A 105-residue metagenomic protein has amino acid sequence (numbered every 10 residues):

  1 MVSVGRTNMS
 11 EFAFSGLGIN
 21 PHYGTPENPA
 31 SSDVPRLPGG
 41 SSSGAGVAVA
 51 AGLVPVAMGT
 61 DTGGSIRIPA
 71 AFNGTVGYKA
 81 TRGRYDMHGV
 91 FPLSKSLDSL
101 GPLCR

Functional and structural regions predicted by a protein language model:
M1-L100: Short glycine/serine-rich loop/turn segments
R105: Extracellular S/T/G-rich loop segment that most often corresponds to the catalytic His/Ser-adjacent loop
